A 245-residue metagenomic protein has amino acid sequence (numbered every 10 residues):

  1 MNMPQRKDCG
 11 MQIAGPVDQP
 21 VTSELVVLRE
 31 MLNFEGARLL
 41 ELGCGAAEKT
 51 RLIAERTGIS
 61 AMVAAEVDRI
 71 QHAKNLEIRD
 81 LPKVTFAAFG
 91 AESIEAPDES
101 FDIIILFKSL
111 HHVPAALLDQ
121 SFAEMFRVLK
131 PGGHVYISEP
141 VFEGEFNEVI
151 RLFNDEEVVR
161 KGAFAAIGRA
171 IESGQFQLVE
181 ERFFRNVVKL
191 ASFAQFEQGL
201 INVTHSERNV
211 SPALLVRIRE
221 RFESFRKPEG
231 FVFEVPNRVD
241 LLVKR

Functional and structural regions predicted by a protein language model:
N2-V27: Class I SAM-dependent methyltransferase Rossmann-like catalytic core, especially the SAM/SAH-binding loop
D18-A37, L52: Conserved alpha-helix/loop element of class I SAM-dependent methyltransferases that forms part of the SAM/SAH-binding
L40, G45-I94: Class I SAM-dependent methyltransferase SAM/SAH-binding core
E92-I104: A short acidic, Gly/Pro-enriched loop at the edge of an enzyme's catalytic core that lines a small-molecule cofactor
D102-L117: A short SAM/SAH-binding and catalytic strip from SAM-dependent methyltransferases
D119-P131: A short glycine-rich, Lys/Arg-flanked "PGG" loop and its adjoining helix->strand segment in the class I
H134-G162: Conserved class I S-adenosyl-L-methionine
G174-R245: Conserved Class I S-adenosyl-L-methionine
